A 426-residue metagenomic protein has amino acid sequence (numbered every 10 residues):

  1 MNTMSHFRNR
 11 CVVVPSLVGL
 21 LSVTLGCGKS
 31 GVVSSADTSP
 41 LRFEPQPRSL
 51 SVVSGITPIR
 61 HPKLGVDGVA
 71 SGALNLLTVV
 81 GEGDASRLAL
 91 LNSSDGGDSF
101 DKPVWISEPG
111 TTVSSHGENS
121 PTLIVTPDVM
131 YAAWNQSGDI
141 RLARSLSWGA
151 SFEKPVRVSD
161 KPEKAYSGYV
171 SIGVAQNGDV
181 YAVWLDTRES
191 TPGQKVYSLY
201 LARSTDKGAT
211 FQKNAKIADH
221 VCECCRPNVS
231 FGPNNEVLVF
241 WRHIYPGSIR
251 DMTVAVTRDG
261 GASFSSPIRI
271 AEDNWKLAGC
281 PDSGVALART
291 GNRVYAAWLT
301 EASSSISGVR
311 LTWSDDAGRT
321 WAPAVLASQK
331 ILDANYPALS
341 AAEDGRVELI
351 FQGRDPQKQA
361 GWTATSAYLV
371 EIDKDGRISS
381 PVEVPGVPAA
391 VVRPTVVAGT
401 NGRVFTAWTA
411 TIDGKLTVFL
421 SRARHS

Functional and structural regions predicted by a protein language model:
N2-S16: Bacterial N-terminal signal peptides that target proteins for export
F7, L20, S147-G149: Short intrinsically disordered, low-complexity segments
L20-L21, Y197: Residue-level signal for mature regions of secreted extracellular proteins and peptides
V23-G26: C-terminal motif of bacterial Sec signal peptides marking the signal peptidase cleavage site
G28-S426: Extracellular, repeat-based ectodomains that mediate carbohydrate processing or recognition
